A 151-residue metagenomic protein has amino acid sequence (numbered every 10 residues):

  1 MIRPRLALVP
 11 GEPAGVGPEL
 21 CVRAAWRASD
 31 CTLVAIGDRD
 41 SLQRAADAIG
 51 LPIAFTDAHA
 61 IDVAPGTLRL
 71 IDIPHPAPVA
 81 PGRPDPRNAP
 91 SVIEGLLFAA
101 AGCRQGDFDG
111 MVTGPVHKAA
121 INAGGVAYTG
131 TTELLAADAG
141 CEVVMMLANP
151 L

Functional and structural regions predicted by a protein language model:
M1-L135: Contiguous, glycine/small-aliphatic-enriched amphipathic segments in soluble metabolic enzymes
T129-L151: Flexible loop/hinge segments that line or gate small-molecule binding clefts
